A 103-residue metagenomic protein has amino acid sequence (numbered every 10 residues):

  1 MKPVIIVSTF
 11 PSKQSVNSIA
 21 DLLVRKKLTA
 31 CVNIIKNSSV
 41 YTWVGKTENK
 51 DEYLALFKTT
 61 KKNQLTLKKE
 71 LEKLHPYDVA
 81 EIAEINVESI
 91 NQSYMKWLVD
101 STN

Functional and structural regions predicted by a protein language model:
M1-N103: Positively charged, small/polar-rich N-terminal and surface patches that mediate targeting and assembly and bind
